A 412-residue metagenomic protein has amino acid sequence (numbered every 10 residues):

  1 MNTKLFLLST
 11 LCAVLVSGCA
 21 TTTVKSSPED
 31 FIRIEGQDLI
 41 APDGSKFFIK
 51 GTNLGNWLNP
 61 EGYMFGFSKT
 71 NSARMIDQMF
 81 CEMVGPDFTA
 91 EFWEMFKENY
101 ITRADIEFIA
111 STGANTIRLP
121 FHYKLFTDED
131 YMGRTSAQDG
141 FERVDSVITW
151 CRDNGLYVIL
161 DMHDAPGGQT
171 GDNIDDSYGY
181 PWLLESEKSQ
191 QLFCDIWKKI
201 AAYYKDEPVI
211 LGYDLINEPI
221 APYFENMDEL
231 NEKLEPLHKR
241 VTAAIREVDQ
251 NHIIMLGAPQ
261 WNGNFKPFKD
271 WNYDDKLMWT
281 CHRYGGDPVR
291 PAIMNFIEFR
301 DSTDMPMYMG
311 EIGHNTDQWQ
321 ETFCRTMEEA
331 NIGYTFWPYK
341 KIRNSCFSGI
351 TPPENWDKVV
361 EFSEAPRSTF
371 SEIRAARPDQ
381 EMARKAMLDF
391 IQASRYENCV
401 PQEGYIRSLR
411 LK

Functional and structural regions predicted by a protein language model:
M1-L7: Bacterial N-terminal signal peptides that target proteins for export
L11-A13: Repetitive helical segments and hydrophobic/amphipathic motifs
S17-G18: C-terminal motif of bacterial Sec signal peptides marking the signal peptidase cleavage site
T21-T22: Sec-dependent signal peptide cleavage junction
S27-I49, N53-I253, A258-P267: Active-site mouth of glycoside hydrolases
F31-I32, Q191-K341, C346-S363: Extracellular glycoside hydrolase catalytic/binding regions
A73-M75, M83-F92, N154-Y157, I196 (+4 more regions): Low-complexity, flexible helical/coil segments
T326, G333-T335, K340-K412: Extended, alpha-helix-rich binding/interface surfaces that flank or overlap catalytic cores and mediate recognition
